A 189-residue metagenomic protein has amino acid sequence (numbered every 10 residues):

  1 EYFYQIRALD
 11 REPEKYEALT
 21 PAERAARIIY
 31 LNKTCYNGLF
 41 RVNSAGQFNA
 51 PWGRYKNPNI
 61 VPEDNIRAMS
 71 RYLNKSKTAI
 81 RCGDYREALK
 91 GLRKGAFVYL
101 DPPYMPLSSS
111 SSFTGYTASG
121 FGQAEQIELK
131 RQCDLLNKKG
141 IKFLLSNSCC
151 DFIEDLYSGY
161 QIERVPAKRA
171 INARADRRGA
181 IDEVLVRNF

Functional and structural regions predicted by a protein language model:
E1-Y99, P103-F113, E128, K138-K139 (+1 more regions): SAM-dependent nucleic-acid methyltransferase catalytic core
Y30, L185-N188: Short, well-ordered beta-strand micro-motif
D84, P166-K168, F189: Residues at the C-termini of beta-strands that transition into short coil/loop
G95-L185: Conserved acidic-Pro-Pro-aromatic motif
